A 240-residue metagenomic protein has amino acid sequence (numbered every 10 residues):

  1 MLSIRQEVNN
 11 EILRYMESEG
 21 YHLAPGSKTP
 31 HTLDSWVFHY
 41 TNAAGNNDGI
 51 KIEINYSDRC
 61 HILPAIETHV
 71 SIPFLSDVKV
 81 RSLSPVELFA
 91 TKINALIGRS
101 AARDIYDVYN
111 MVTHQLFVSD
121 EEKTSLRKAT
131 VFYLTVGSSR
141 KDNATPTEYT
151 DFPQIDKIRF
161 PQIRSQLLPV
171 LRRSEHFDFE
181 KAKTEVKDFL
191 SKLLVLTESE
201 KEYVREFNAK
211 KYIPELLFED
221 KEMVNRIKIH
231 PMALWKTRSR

Functional and structural regions predicted by a protein language model:
L2-R240: Structured mid-to-C-terminal alpha-helical surface segments
